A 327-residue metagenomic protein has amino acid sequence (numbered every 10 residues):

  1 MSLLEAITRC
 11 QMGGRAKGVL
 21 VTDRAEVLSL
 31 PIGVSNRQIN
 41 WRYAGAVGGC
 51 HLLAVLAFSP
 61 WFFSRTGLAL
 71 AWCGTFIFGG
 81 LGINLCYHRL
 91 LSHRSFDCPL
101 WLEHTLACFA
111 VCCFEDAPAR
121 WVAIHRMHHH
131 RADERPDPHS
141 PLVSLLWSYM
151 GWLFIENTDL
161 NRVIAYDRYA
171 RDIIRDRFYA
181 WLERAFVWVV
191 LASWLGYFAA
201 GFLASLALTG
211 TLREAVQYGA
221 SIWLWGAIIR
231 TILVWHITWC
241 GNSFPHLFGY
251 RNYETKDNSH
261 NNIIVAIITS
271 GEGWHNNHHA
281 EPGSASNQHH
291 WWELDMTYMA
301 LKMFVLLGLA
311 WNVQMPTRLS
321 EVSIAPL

Functional and structural regions predicted by a protein language model:
M1-W239, S284-L327: Non-catalytic, topology-defining segments of multipass membrane proteins
F78, W147, P245, I267-T269: Short glycine- and Lys/Arg-enriched binding-loop motifs that mark or flank ligand-binding interfaces
R89, S243, L247, H279: Catalytic glutamate of the conserved HExxH
A170-R177, F248-W274, A280-E281: Active-site-proximal inter-transmembrane loops
V234-T255: C-terminal accessory segments of proteins
